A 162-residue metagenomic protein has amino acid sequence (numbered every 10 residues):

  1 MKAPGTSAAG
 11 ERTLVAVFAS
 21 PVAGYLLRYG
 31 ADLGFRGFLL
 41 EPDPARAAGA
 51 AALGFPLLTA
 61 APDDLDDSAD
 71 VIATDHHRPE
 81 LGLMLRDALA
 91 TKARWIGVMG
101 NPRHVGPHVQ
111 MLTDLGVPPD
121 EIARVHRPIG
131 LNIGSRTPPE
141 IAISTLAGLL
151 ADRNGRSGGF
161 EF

Functional and structural regions predicted by a protein language model:
M1-D67, E80-M84: Hydrophobic, well-ordered beta-alpha structural blocks that scaffold small-molecule cofactor pockets
T13, A69-V71, W95: Structural motif
A47, T59-D67, Q110, D114-V125: Short acidic, glycine/proline-enriched helix-loop-strand junctions
T74-R78: N-terminal glycine-rich "phosphate-gripper" loop used for MgATP/nucleotide binding and carboxylate activation
D87-M111: ADP-ribose/adenylate-binding Rossmann-like module
D120-G148: Active-site capping/gating segments
P128-I129, L149-F162: A short, charged, Gly/Pro-tolerant segment at domain boundaries
